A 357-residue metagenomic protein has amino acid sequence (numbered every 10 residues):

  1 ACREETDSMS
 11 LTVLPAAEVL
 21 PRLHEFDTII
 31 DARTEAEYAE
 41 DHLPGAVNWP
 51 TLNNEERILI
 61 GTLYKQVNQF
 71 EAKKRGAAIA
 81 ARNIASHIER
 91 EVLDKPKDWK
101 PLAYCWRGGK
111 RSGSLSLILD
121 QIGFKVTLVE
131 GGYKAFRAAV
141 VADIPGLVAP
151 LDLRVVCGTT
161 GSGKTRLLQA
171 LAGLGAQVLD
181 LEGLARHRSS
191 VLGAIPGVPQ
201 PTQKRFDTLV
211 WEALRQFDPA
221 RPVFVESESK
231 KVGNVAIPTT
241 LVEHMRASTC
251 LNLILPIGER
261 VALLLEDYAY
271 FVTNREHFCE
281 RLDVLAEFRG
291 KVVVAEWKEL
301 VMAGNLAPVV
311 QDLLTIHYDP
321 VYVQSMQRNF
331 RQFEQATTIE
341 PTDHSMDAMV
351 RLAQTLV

Functional and structural regions predicted by a protein language model:
C2-P44, A72, V141-V148, L153-C157: Flexible, polar/low-complexity N-terminal or interdomain linker segments that lie immediately upstream of folded
L23-P96: Positively charged, proline/Ser/Thr-rich regional signature most characteristic of the Rhodanese/CDC25-like
R75-E130: Catalytic cysteine-centered active loop of the rhodanese-like fold, especially the PTP/DSP P-loop
L102, F124-A138, D180-A185: A short glycine-rich beta-strand->turn/loop micro-motif centered on a GG-aromatic cluster
K110-R111, D152-A172: Glycine-rich phosphate-binding P-loop
S116-I118, R166-V178: A conserved segment at the C-terminal end of the G1
A176-H244: Conserved nucleotide-sensing/catalytic segment adjacent to the nucleotide-binding pocket in NTP-handling enzymes
H244-C250, I254-V357: Conserved NTP phosphate-binding and transfer environment spanning the P-loop NTPase/kinase superfamily
